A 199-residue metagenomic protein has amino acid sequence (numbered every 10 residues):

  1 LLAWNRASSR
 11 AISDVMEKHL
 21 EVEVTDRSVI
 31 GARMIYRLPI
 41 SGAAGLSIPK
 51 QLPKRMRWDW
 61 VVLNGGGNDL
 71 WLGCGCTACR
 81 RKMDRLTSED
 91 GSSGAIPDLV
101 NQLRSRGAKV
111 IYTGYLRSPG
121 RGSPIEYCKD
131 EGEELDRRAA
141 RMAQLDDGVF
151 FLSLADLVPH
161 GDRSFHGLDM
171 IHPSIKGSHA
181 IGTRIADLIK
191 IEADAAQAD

Functional and structural regions predicted by a protein language model:
L2-G94: Conserved SGNH/GDSL esterase-like catalytic core that processes O-acyl groups on lipids and polysaccharides
A7-I12, A95, L135, G177 (+1 more regions): Conserved alpha-helical elements of sugar-nucleotide-dependent glycosyltransferases
L20-E23, M56-V61, S105-I111, D146-V149: Loop/turn elements at helix/coil->beta-strand transitions in domains of secreted/extracellular proteins
P49, I96-V100, D136: Generic structural signal for well-ordered alpha-helices, preferentially at hydrophobic/aromatic core positions
N64-N68, L99-G132: Active-site segments of SGNH/GDSL-like serine hydrolases that catalyze O-acetyl group transfer/hydrolysis on lipids
C76-A95, G161-H179: A short, terminal or domain-edge coil/loop segment
Y115-D199: Catalytic His-Asp segment of secreted/periplasmic serine-dependent ester chemistry enzymes
